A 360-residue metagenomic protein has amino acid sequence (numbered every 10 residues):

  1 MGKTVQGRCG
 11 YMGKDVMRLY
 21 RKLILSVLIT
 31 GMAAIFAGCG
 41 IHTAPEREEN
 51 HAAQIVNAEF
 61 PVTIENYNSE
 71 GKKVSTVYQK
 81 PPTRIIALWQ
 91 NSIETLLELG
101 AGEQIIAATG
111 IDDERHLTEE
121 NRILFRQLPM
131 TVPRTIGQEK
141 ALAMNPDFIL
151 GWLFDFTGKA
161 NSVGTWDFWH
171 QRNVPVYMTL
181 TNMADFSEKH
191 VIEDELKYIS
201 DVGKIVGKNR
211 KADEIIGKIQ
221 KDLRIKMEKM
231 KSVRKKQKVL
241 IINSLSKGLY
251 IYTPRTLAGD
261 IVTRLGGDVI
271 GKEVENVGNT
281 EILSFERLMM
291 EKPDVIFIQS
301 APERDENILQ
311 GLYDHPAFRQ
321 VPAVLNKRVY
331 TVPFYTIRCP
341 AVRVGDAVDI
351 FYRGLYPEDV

Functional and structural regions predicted by a protein language model:
K3, R18-K22, C39-E94, K204-I242 (+1 more regions): Bacterial Sec-exported substrate-binding components of ABC uptake systems
S26-I35: Bacterial N-terminal signal peptides
S69-K72, Q127-E139, E275-F285: Short helix-initiation/N-cap motifs at beta->coil->alpha
V77, I136-F148, V163, I282-K292: Short helices/loops that flank or line small-molecule/ion binding pockets
I86-M144, F148, L153-T157, G267-I270: A short, structured surface patch at a secondary-structure boundary
I111-E114, I251-T280: Alpha-helical, coiled-coil/dimerization segments enriched in small aliphatic residues
G164-L245, K327-V360: Extracytoplasmic substrate-binding proteins
